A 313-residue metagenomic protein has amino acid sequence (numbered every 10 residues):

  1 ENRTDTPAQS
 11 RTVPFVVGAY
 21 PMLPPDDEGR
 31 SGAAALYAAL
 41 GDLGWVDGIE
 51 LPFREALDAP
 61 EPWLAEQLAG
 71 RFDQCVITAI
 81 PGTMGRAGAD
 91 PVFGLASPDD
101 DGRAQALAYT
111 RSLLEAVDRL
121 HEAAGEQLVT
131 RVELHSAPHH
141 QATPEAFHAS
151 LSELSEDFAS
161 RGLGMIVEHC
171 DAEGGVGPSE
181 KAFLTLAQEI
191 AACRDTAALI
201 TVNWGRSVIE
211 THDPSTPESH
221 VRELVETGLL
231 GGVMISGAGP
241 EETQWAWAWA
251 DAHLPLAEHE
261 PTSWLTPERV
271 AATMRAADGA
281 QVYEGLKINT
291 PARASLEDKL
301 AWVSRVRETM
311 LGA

Functional and structural regions predicted by a protein language model:
E1-L95, D100-S112, N203: N-terminal pre-domain/capping segments
N2-P7, R111, E115-A123, A149-S150 (+2 more regions): Histidine-acidic metal/acid-base catalytic patches
R3, V17-I49, F147-M165, L186-A187 (+6 more regions): A structural signal for the main folded, soluble domain(s) of proteins
T6-R11, A34-W45, D58-M84, E115-Q127 (+4 more regions): Acidic (Asp/Glu)-rich catalytic clusters
A19-P21, L51-E55, C75-G82, L134-P138 (+4 more regions): A cross-domain feature marking catalytic cores of carbohydrate-active enzymes and several ubiquitous metabolic/repair
L23-S31, E50-L64, H140-P144, E173-F183 (+4 more regions): Acidic-and-aromatic substrate-binding clefts and catalytic sites of carbohydrate-active enzymes
M84-P91, G174-G175, E242-A246: Short acidic/His/Gly/Ser-rich catalytic and metal-binding motifs that mark active-site loops of diverse hydrolases
P91-D195, D298-R307: Active-site acidic/histidine proton-transfer and metal-coordination neighborhood in alpha/beta enzyme cores
